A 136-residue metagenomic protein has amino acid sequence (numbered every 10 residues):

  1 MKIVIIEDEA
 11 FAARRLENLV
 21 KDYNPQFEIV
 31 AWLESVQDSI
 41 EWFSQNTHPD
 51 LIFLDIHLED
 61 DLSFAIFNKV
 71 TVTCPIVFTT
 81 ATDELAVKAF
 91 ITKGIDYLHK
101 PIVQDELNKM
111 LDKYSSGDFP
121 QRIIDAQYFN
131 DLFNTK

Functional and structural regions predicted by a protein language model:
M1-V4: Extreme N-terminal starter segment of soluble prokaryotic enzymes
E7: Conserved acidic carboxylate
A10-R14, A86: Charged phosphotransfer/docking patches of two-component systems
R14-N18, D22: Charged docking surfaces used in two-component/phosphorelay signaling
E17, W32-L51: Acidic, metal-coordinating helix/loop segments flanking the phosphotransfer/catalytic sites of two-component signaling
N24-V30: A generic structural motif
E41, P49-F129: CheY-like receiver
N130-K136: C-terminal output/effector regions of signal-responsive regulators
